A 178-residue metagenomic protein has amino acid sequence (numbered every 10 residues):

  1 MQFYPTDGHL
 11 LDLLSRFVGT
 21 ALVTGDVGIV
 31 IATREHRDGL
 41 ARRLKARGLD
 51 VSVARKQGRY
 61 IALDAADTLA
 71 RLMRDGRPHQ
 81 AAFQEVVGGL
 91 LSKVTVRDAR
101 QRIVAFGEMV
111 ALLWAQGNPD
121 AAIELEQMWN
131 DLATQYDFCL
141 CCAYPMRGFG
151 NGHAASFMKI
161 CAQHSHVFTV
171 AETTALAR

Functional and structural regions predicted by a protein language model:
M1-R178: Non-catalytic regulatory/interaction regions at protein termini and inter-domain linkers
